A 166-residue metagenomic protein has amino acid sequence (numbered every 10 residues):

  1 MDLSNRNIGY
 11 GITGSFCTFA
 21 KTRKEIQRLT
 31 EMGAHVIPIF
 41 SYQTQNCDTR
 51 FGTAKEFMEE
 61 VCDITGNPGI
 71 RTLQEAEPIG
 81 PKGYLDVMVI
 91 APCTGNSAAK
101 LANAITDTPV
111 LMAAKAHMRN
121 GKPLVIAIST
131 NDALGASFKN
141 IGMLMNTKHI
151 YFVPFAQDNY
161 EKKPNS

Functional and structural regions predicted by a protein language model:
M1-L124, S129-S166: A cross-family phosphate/adenosyl-ligand binding-site feature
